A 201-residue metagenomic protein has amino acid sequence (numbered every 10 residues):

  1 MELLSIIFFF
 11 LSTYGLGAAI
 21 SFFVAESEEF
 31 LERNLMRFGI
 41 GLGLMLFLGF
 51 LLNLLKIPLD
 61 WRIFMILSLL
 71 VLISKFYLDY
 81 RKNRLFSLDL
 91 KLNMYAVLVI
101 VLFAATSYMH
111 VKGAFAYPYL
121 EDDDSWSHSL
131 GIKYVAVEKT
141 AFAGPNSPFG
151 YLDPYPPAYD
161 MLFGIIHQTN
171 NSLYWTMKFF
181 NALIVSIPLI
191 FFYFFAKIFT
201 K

Functional and structural regions predicted by a protein language model:
M1-L92: Membrane-embedded, hydrophobic transmembrane alpha-helices
F8, F30-E32, F47, V101 (+3 more regions): Hydrophobic alpha-helical context, especially transmembrane and signal-peptide helices
L11, L35, S74-Y77, I100 (+3 more regions): Generic intrinsically disordered, low-complexity segments enriched for polar/acidic and small residues
A18-A25, V99-T106, I132: Membrane-targeting and insertion segments and their boundary/processing signals
F22, F47-F50, L98-L102, W126 (+1 more regions): Generic detector of bulky aromatic hydrophobic side chains
I40-L44, L67-L70, L102-A105, S125-L130: Mid-membrane cores of alpha-helical transmembrane segments in multi-pass membrane proteins, especially transporters
D89-H110: Internal/C-terminal transmembrane anchor helices
A104-K201: Active-site lumenal/periplasmic loops and adjacent helix-entry segments of GT-C-fold, multi-pass membrane
